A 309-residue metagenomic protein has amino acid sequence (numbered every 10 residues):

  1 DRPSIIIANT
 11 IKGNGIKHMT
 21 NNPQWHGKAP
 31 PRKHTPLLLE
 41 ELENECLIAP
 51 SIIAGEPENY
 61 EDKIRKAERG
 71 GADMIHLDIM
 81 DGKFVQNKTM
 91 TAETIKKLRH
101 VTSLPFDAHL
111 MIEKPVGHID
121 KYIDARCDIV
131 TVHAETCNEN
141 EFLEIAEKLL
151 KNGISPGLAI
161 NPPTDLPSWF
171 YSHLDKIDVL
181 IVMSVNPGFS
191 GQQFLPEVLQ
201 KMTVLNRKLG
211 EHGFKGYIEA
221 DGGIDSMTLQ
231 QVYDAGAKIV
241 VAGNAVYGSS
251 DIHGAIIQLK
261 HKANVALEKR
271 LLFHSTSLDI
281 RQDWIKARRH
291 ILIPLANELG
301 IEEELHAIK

Functional and structural regions predicted by a protein language model:
D1-N44: Glycine/aspartate-rich loop-and-adjacent alpha/beta segment that forms the canonical ThDP
C46-N59, Q86, L104-E113, H133 (+4 more regions): Active-site mouth loops of central-metabolism enzymes
A49, I75-H76, D107, I129-T131 (+5 more regions): Conserved beta-strand positions in the central sheet of alpha/beta enzyme cores
E56-N59, V101, H118, A125-K215 (+2 more regions): Conserved anion-binding
Y60, A67, D78, Y122 (+8 more regions): Conserved, mostly hydrophobic/aromatic
I64, K114-A125, P163-I177, G222-V240 (+1 more regions): Catalytic cores of alpha/beta
I75-A92, V132-T136, V185-Q193, K309: Glycine-rich, proline-tolerant flexible connector loops at the mouths of alpha/beta enzymes
L149, Y233, A245-H274: C-terminal helical cap(s) of enzyme catalytic domains, especially alpha/beta-barrels
